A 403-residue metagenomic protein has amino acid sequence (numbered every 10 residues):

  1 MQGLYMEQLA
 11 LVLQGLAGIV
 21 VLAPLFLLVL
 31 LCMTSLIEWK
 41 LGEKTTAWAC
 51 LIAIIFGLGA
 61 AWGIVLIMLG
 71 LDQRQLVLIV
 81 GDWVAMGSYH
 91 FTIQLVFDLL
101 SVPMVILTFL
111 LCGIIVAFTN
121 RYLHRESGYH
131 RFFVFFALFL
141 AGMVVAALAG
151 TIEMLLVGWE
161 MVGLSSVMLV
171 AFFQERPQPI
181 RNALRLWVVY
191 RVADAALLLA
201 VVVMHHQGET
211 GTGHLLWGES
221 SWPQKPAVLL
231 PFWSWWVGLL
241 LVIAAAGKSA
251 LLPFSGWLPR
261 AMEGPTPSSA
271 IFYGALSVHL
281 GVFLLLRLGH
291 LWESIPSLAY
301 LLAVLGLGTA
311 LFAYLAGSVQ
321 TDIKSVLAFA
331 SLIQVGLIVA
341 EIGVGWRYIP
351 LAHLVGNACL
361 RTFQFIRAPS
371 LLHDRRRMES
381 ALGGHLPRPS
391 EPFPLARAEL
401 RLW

Functional and structural regions predicted by a protein language model:
Q2-W403: ...captures the hydrophobic TM-helix bundle architecture rather than a specific catalytic motif, and can also fire on
